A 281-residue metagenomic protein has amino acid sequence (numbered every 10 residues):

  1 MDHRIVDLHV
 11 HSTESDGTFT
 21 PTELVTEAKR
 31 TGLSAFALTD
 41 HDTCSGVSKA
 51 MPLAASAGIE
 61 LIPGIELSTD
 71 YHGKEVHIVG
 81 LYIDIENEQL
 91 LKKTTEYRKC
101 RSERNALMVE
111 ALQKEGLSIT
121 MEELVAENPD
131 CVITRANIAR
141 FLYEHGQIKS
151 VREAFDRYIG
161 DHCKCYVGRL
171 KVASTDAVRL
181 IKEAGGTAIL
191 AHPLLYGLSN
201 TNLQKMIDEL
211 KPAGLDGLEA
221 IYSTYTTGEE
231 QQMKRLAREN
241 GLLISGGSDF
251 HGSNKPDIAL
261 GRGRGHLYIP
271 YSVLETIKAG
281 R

Functional and structural regions predicted by a protein language model:
M1-K74, Y158-G160, V172-K255: An N-terminally biased module of ancient metal coordination in phosphate/nucleic-acid-related enzymes
A55-Q204, D208, R264-G280: Extended substrate/RNA-proximal surfaces in nucleic-acid metabolism proteins
G241-G247, G252-K278: C-terminal active-site subregion of NodB/CE4 polysaccharide deacetylases
